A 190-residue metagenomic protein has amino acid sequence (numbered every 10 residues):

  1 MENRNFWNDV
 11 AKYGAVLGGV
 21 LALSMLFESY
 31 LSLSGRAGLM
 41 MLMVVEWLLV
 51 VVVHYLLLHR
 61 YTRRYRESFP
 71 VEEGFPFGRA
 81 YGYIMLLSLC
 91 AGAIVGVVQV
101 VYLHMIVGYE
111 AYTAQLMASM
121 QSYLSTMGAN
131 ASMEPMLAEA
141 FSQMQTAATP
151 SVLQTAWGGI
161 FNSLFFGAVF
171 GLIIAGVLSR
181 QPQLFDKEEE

Functional and structural regions predicted by a protein language model:
M1-S68: Transmembrane alpha-helical insertion/packing segments
M1-W7, S179-E190: Short, charged juxtamembrane terminal tails flanking transmembrane helices
N8, K12-V16, R79-A91, G158 (+1 more regions): Alpha-helical transmembrane segments of multi-pass membrane proteins
V20-E28, V50-H54, A91-V95, Q99 (+3 more regions): Alpha-helical transmembrane segments of multipass membrane proteins
L31-R36, Y61-P70, Y102, I106-A114 (+1 more regions): Membrane-interfacial segments
E67-Y81: Amphipathic, cytosolic membrane-interfacial segments at TM-TM junctions
G96-M127: Functional transmembrane-helix hotspots
F141-F165: Individual transmembrane alpha-helix segments
